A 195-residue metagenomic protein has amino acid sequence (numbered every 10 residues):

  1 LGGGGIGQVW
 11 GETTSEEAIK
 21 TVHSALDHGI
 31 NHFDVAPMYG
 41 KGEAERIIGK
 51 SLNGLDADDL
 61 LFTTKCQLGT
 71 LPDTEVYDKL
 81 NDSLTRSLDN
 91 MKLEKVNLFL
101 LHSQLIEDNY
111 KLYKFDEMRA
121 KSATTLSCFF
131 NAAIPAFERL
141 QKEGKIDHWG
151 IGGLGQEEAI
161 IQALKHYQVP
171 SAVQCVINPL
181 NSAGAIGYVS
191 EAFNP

Functional and structural regions predicted by a protein language model:
L1-L60, N81, A136, K142: N-terminal binding-site loop/beta-alpha segment at the start of enzyme catalytic domains that lines or forms
L1-W10, L61-T70, L100, E107-K114: N-terminal small/glycine-rich loop or linker at the start of catalytic domains across soluble metabolic enzymes
G4-E16, C66-K79, K121-L126: Active-site mouth loops of central-metabolism enzymes
G4-I6, A36-M38, K65-G69, L101-Q104 (+2 more regions): Active-site beta-loop-alpha junctions enriched in small/polar residues
E12-A25, E75-M91, G155-L164: Short, acidic/polar
N31-H32, D59-T63, K95-L100, I146-G150 (+1 more regions): Structural preference for beta-strand elements that scaffold enzyme active sites
N53-L60, M91-L93, L140-K145, H166-V169: Short helix-capping segments at alpha-helix termini
Q104-P195: Beta/alpha (TIM)-barrel catalytic core signal, keyed to glycine-rich beta->alpha loops juxtaposed to Asp/Glu that bind
